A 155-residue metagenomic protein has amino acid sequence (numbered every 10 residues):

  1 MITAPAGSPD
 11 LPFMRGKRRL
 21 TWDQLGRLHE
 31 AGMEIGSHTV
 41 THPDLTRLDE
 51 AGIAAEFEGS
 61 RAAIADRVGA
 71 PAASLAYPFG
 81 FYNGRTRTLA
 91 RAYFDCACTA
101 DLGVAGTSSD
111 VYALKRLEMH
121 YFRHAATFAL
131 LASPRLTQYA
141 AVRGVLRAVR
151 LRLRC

Functional and structural regions predicted by a protein language model:
M1-M33, D66, P71: Active-site beta->alpha N-cap acidic-glycine motif
M1-T3, H38, A100: Generic beta-sheet signal
A4-G7, T41-P43, Y82, V104: Solvent-exposed loop/turn segments at secondary-structure junctions within structured extracellular/periplasmic domains
P5-A6, V40, L48, M119: Hydrophobic pocket-lining residues within nucleotide cofactor-binding pockets
D10-L11, T46-L48: Short acidic, glycine/proline-rich loop/turn micro-motifs
E30, R47-C155: C-terminal active-site subregion of NodB/CE4 polysaccharide deacetylases
E34-H42: Histidine-centered catalytic micro-motifs
